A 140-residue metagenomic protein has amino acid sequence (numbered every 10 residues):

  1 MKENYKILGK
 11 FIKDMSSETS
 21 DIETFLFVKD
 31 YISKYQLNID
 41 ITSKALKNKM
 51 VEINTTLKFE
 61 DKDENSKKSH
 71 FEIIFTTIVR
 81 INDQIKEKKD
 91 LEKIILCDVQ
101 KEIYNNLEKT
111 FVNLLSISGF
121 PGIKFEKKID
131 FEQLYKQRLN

Functional and structural regions predicted by a protein language model:
M1-N140: N-terminal intrinsically disordered, cationic/polar leader segments that include organellar targeting peptides
